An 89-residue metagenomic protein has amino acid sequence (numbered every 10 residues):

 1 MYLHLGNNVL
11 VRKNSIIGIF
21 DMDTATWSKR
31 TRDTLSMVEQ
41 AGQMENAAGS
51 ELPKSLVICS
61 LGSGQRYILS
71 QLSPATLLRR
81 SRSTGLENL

Functional and structural regions predicted by a protein language model:
M1-L89: Eukaryotic intrinsically disordered, low-complexity regulatory linkers and tails enriched in Ser/Thr/Pro
